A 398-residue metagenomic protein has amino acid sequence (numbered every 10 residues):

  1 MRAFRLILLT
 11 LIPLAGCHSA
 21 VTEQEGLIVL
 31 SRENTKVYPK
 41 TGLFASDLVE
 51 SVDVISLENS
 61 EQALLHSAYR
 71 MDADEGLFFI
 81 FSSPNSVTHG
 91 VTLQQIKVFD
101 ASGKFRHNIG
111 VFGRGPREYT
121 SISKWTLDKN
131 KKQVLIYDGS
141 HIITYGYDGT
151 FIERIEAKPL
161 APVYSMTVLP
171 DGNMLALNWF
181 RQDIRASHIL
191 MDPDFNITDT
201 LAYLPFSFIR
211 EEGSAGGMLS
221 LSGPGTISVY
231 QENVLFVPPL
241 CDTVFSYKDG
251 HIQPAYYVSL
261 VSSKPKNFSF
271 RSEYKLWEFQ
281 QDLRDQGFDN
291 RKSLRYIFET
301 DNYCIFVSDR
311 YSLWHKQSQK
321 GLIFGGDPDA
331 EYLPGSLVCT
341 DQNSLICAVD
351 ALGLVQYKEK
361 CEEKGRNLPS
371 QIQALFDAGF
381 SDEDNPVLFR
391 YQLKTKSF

Functional and structural regions predicted by a protein language model:
V21-E58: Blade/loop signatures of beta-propeller domains
D53-T92: Beta-strand-rich domains and repeat architectures in extracellular enzymes and scaffolds, especially beta-propellers
E58-A63, S67, Q95-F99, K104-K131: Blade-loop segments of beta-propeller domains
E61, G110-E118, A157-V163, L204-I209 (+2 more regions): Short coil/turn segments at the loop-to-beta-strand junctions that recur within blades of beta-propeller repeat folds
S67-R70, T120-W125, L160-V168, K292-R295 (+1 more regions): Repeated scaffold domains used in trafficking and secretory/extracellular systems, primarily beta-propellers
G76-H89, K132-D138, G172-R181, S228-F245 (+2 more regions): Short beta-strand elements that form the blades of beta-propeller/WD-repeat-like and other beta-sheet-rich scaffold
T120-I122, Y137-R185, T200-G213: Asp-box/WD-like beta-propeller blade repeats and closely related beta-sheet repeat scaffolds
Y256-E273, Q280, G287-F288, S318-Q342 (+1 more regions): Conserved blade-ending motifs and adjacent loop-strand segments that build the rim/top face of beta-propeller domains
